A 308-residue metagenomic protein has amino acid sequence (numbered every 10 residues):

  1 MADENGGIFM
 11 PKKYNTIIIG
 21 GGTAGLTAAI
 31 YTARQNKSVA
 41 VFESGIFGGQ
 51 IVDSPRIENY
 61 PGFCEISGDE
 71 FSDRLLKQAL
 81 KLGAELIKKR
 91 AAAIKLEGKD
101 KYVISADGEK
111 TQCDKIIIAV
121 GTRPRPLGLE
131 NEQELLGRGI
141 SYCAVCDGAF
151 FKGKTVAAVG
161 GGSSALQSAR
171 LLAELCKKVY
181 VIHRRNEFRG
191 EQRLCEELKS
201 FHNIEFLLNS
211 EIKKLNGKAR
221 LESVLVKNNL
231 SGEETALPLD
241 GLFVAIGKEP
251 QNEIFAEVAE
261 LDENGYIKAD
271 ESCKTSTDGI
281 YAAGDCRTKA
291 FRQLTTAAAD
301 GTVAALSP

Functional and structural regions predicted by a protein language model:
A2-F9: Short, Lys/Arg-enriched N-terminal segments with co-localized hydrophobic residues within the first ~10-30 amino acids
G6, A79-S105, K110-T111, A173-E271: A Rossmann-like FAD-binding core segment of flavoenzymes
G7, G128, E134-F150, I246-T296 (+1 more regions): FAD-site-proximal beta/loop scaffold in flavoenzymes
K13-N15, K88-K89, K152-K154, N209 (+2 more regions): Phosphate-coordination loops involved in phosphoryl transfer and adenosine-cofactor binding
Y14-L82, G160, S164-E191: Beta1-alpha1 glycine-rich phosphate/pyrophosphate-binding loop at the start of Rossmann-like nucleotide-binding domains
G21, V120-G121, I246-G247: Glycine-rich, N-terminal phosphate-binding loop of Rossmann-like dinucleotide-binding domains
L86-F150, G161: Glycine/small-residue-rich loop that forms an oxyanion/phosphate-binding "nest" at active or ligand-binding sites
